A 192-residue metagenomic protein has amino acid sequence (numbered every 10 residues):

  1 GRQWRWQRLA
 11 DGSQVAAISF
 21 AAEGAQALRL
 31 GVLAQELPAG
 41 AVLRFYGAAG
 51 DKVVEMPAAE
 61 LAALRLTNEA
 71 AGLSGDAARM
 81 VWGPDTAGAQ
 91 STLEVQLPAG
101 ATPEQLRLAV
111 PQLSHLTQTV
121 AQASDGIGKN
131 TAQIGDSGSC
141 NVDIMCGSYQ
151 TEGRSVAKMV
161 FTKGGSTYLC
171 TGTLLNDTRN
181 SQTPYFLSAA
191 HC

Functional and structural regions predicted by a protein language model:
G1-S166, C170-C192: Domain-level representation of secreted and single-pass membrane ectodomains enriched in extracellular protease systems
